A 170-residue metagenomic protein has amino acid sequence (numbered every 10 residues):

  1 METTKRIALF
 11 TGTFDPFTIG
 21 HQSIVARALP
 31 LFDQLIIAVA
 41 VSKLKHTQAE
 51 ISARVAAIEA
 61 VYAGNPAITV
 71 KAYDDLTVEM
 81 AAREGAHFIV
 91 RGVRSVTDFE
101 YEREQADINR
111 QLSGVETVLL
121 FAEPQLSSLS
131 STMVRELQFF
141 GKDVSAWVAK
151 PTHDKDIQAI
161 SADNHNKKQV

Functional and structural regions predicted by a protein language model:
M1-V170: Nucleotidyltransferase catalytic core that binds NTPs
